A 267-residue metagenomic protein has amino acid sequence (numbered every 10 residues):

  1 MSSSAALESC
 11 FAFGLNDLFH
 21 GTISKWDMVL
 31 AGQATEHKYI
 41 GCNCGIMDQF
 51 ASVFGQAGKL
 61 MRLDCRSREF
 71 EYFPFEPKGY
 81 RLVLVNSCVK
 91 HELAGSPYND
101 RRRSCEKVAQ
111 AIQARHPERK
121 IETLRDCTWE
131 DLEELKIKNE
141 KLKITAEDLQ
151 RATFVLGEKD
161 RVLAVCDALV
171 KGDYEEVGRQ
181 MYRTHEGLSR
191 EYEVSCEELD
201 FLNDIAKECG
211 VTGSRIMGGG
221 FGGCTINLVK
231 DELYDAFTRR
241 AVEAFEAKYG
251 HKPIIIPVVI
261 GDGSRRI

Functional and structural regions predicted by a protein language model:
M1-F11, G210-L228: Glycine/serine-rich anion-binding loops at beta->alpha junctions that coordinate negatively charged ligand groups
M1-F75, E208, L233, I256-P257: Gly/Ser-rich oxyanion-binding loop with an adjacent helix/lid that shapes the negatively charged ligand pocket
A5-A12, C44, R102, E158-V162 (+1 more regions): Short alpha-helical patches at coil-to-helix transitions and adjacent helical residues in well-structured domains
D17-H20, K90, I226: Amphipathic alpha-helical interaction elements
K59-G213, L228-I267: C-terminal nucleotide
